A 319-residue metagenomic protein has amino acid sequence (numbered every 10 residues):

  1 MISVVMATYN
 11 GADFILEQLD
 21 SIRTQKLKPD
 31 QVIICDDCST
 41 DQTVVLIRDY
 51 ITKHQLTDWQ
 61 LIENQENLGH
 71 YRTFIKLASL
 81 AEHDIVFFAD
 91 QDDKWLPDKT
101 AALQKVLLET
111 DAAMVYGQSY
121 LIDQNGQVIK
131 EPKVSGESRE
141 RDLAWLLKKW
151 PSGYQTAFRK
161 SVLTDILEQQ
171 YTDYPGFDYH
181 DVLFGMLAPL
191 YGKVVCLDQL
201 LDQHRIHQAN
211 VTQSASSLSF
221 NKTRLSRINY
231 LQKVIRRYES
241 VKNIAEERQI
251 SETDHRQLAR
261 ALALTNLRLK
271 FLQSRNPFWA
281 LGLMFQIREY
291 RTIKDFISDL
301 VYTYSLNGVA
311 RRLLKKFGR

Functional and structural regions predicted by a protein language model:
G11-Q25, D30: Short, well-formed alpha-helical segments that are part of the catalytic scaffolds of diverse glycosyltransferases
L16, D41-Y50, R72, D98: Acidic helix N-cap motif at the loop->helix transition within catalytic regions of sugar-transfer enzymes
D36-V45, E66: A conserved acidic beta->alpha catalytic loop
N64-A81: Glycine-rich, basic loop-to-helix element that forms the pyrophosphate-binding segment of sugar-nucleotide handling
V86: Short aromatic/hydrophobic "clamp" motif used to bind/position activated sugar donors
T100-I129: Conserved donor NDP-sugar-binding/catalytic core segment of glycosyltransferases
R139-L218: Conserved nucleotide-sugar donor-binding catalytic segment
T172, F177-D178, Q203-R319: C-terminal subregions of glycosyltransferases and related glycan-biosynthesis enzymes
